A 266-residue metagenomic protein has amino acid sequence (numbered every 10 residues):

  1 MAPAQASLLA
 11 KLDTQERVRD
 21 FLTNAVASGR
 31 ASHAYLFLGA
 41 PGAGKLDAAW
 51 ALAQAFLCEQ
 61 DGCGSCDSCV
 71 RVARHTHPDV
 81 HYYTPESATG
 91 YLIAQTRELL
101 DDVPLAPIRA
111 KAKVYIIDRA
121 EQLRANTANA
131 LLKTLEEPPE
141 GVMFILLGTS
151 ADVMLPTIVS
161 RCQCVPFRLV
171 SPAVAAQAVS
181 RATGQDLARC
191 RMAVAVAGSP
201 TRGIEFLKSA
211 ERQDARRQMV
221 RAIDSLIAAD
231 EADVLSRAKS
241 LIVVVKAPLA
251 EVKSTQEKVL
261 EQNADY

Functional and structural regions predicted by a protein language model:
M1-Q54, S68-R71, E140-V142, T149-Y266: Charged, glycine-rich active-site and insertion segments that engage polyanionic ligands
F21-A25, I93-V114, Q122, N126 (+1 more regions): Conserved alpha-helical scaffold flanking the Walker A/P-loop in AAA+ ATPase domains
S28, C58, L105, E136-E137: Conserved amphipathic alpha-helical interaction elements at protein-protein interfaces in regulatory, energy-coupling
R30-A31, A73-P78, I108-K111, P138-G141: Short loop/turn elements that form and flank the Walker-type P-loop nucleotide-binding site in RecA-like NTPase cores
Q54-G64: Post-Walker A helix-loop "phosphate-sensing" segment adjacent to the P-loop in P-loop NTPases
G64-L92, D152: AAA+/P-loop NTPase substrate/partner-engagement loops
I116-D118, M143-G148: Structural recognition of the conserved hydrophobic beta-strand(s) that form the central parallel beta-sheet of P-loop
R119-L123, A151: Conserved Walker B
